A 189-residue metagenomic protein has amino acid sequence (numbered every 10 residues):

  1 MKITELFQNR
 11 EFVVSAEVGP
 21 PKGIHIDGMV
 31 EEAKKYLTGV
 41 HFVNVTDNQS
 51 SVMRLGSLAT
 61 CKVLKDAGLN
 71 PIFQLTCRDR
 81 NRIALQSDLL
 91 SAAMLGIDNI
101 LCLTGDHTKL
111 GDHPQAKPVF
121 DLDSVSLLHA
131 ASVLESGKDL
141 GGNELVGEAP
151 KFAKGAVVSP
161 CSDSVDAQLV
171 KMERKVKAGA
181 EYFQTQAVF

Functional and structural regions predicted by a protein language model:
M1-G19, G23, E31, D139-F152: N-terminal amphipathic alpha-helix/helix-capping segment at the start of soluble metabolic enzymes
V13-G28, P71-I83, F152-A167: Active-site mouth loops of central-metabolism enzymes
V14-V18, H41-V45, P71-L75, I100-C102 (+3 more regions): Hydrophobic faces of well-ordered beta-strands that scaffold small-molecule active sites in alpha/beta enzyme cores
G23-Y36, G56-S57, I83-L89, D163-K175: Short, acidic/polar
I24, H41-L58, T108-V119, E181-F189: Glycine-rich, proline-tolerant flexible connector loops at the mouths of alpha/beta enzymes
S51-Q74, V119-A156: Alpha-helix-loop-beta-strand connector modules within alpha/beta enzyme cores
R82-H129: Flexible, glycine-rich active-site loops centered on histidine and acidic residues that chelate a metal or position
L85, N143-F189: Active-site-adjacent structural elements that line small-molecule/cofactor binding pockets in enzymes
